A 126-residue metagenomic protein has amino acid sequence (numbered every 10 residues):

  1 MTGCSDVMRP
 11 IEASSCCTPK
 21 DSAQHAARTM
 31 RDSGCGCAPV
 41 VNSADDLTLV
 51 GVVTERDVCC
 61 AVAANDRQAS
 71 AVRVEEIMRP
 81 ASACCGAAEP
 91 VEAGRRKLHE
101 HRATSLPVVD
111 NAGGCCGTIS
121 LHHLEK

Functional and structural regions predicted by a protein language model:
M1-A13, T54-G86, P90-A103, N111 (+1 more regions): Tandem CBS (Bateman) regulatory domains
C16-C35, V41-N42, C84-R102, V109-D110: The conserved cystathionine-beta-synthase
D45-D46, V58: Short active-site-proximal "capping" loops at secondary-structure junctions
D46-T48, G114: Residue-level signal for well-ordered, solvent-exposed loop/turn and beta-edge residues enriched in charged/polar side
